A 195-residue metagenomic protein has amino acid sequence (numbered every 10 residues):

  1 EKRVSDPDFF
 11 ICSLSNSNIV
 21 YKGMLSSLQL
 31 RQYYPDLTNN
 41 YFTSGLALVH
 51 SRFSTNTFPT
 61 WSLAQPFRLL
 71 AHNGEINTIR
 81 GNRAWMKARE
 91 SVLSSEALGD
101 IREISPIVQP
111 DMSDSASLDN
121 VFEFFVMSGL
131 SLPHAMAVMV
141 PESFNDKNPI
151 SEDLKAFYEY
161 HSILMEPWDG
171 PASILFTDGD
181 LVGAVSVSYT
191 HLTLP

Functional and structural regions predicted by a protein language model:
E1-G45, S51, T55, I101-D169: Extended, highly charged
N56, P66-R68, L181-V182: Thiamine diphosphate
S62-I76: Acidic/histidine-enriched ion/cofactor-binding microenvironments in catalytic or ligand-binding pockets
E75-R83: Extended, regular secondary-structure scaffolds
M86-L98: A short, polar/charged loop-to-alpha-helix boundary motif
Y160-I163, S173-I174, G179-V182: Phosphate/diphosphate-binding loops
T190-P195: Conserved small/polar residues in nucleotide/adenosyl-binding loops
